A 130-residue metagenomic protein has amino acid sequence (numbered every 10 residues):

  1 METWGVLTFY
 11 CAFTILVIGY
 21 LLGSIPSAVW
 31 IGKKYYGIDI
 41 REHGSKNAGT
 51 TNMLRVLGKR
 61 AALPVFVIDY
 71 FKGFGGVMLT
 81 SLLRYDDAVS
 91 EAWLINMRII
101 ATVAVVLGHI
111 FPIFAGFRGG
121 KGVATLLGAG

Functional and structural regions predicted by a protein language model:
M1-Y10: Short, strongly hydrophobic alpha-helical membrane anchors
Y10-Y35: N-terminal signal-anchor transmembrane alpha helix
C11, I15, A61-V67, F71-F114: Nucleotide and nucleotide-moiety/phosphate-recognizing core
G19-S27, K72, G76, A104-G128: Glycine/serine-rich anion-binding loops at beta->alpha junctions that coordinate negatively charged ligand groups
I25, K33-I38, L82-S90, F114 (+1 more regions): Membrane-interface elements of multi-pass transporters and channels
V29-A62, G119: Cytosolic, membrane-interface loops and tails of multi-pass inner-membrane proteins
L54-K59, T80-R84, A104, G122-G130: Interfacial segments of multi-pass membrane proteins
